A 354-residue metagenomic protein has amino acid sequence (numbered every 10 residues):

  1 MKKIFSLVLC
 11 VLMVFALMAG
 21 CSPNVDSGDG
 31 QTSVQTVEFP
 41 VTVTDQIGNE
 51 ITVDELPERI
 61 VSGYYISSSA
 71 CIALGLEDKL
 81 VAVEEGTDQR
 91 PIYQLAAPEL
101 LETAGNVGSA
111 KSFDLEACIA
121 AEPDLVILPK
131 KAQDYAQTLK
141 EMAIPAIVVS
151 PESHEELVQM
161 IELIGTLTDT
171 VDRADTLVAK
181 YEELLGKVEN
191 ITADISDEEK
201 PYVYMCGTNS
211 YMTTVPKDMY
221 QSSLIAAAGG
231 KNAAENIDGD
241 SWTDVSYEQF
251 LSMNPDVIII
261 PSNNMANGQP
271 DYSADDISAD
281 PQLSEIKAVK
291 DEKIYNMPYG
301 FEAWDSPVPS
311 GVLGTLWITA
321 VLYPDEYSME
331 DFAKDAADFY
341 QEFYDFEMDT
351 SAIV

Functional and structural regions predicted by a protein language model:
M1-V8: Positively charged n-region of N-terminal signal peptides that target proteins for export
V8-A16: Bacterial N-terminal signal peptides
M18-T32: Bacterial lipoprotein signal-peptidase II cleavage site
V43, N49-T52, Y135-T213, A234-N236 (+2 more regions): Extracytoplasmic substrate-binding proteins
V61-G63, K79-E84, L125-P129, A146-S150 (+4 more regions): Structural recognition of the beta-strand scaffold that forms the well-ordered cores of secreted hydrolase catalytic
S62-A121, L125-K131: A short, structured surface patch at a secondary-structure boundary
V107-A110, D114-L128, I144, S246-N263: Proline-aspartate-enriched helix->loop->beta-strand connector
T214-W242: Alpha-helical, coiled-coil/dimerization segments enriched in small aliphatic residues
